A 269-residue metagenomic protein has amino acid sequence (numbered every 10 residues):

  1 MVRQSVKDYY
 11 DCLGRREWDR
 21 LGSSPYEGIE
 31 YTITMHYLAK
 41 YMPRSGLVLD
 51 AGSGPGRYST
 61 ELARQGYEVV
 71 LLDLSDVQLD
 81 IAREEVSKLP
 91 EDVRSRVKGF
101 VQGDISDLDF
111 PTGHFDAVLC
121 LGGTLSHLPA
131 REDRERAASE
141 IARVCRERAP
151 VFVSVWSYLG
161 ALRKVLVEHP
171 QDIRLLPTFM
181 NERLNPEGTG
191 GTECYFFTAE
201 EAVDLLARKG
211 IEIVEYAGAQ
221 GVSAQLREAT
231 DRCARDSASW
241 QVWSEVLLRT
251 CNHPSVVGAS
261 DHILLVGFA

Functional and structural regions predicted by a protein language model:
M1-R44, R57, E61: Conserved class I S-adenosyl-L-methionine
S45-G54: Conserved class I S-adenosyl-L-methionine
R57-D107: Class I SAM-dependent methyltransferase SAM/SAH-binding core
S106, F110-A117: A short acidic, Gly/Pro-enriched loop at the edge of an enzyme's catalytic core that lines a small-molecule cofactor
L128, P186-E201: Acceptor-substrate binding/catalytic loop of class I
E135-E147: A short glycine-rich, Lys/Arg-flanked "PGG" loop and its adjoining helix->strand segment in the class I
P150-F179: Conserved class I S-adenosyl-L-methionine
E215-A269: A C-terminal cap/extension of S-adenosyl-L-methionine-dependent methyltransferases that defines the acceptor-substrate
